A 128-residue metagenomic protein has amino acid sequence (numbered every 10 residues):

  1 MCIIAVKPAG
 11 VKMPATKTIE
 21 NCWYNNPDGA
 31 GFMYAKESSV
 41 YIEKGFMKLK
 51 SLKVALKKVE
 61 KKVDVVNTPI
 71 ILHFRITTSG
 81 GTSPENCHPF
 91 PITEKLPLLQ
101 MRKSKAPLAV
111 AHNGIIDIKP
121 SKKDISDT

Functional and structural regions predicted by a protein language model:
M1-V59, I70: Extreme N-terminus nucleophile/cap motif
I42-E43, S79-T82, K119-P120: Short helix/loop capping segments that flank catalytic or ligand/cofactor-binding pockets
L49, I76-S79, P97, I116-D117: A short acidic, glycine/proline-enriched capping/turn motif at secondary-structure boundaries, especially helix N-cap
T68, L72-F74, T78: Regulatory input/activation interfaces that engage signals or partners
I71, L108-I118: GIY-YIG nuclease signature motif recognition
G80-A109: Acidic loop->beta-strand submotif enriched in PP2C/PPM serine/threonine phosphatases
D117-T128: Short histidine
